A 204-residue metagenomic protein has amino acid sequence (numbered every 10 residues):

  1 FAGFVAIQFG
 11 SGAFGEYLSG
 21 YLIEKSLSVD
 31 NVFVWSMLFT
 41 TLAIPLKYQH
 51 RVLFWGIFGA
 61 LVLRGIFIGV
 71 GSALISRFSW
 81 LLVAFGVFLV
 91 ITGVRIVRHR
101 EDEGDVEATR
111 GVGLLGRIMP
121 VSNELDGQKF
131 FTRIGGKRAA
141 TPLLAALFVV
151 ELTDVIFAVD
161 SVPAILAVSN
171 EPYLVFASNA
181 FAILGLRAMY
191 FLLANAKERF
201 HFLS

Functional and structural regions predicted by a protein language model:
F1-S204: Multi-pass alpha-helical transmembrane bundle typical of ion/small-solute transporters and intramembrane aspartyl
